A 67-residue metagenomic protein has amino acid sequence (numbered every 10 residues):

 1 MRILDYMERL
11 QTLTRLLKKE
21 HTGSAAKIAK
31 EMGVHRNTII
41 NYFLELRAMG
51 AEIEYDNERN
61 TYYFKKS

Functional and structural regions predicted by a protein language model:
M1-L10, N60: Short alpha-helical segments that sit at the start of domains
L10-K19: Short amphipathic alpha-helical interface segments
R15, G23-A26: Residues within the helices of the helix-turn-helix
K30, R47: Alpha-helical residues within the helix-turn-helix
Y42: Residues in the recognition helix of alpha-helical DNA-binding motifs
I53-K66: Minor-groove-contacting beta-hairpin "wing" of winged helix-turn-helix DNA-binding domains
